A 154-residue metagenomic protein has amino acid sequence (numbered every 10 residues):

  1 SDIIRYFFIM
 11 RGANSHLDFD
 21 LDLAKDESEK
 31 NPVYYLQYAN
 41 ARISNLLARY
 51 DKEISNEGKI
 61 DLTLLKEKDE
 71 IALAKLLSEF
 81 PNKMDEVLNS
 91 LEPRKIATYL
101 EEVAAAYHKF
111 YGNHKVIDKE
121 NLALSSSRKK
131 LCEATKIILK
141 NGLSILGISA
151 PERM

Functional and structural regions predicted by a protein language model:
S1-M154: Non-catalytic interaction-recognition regions
